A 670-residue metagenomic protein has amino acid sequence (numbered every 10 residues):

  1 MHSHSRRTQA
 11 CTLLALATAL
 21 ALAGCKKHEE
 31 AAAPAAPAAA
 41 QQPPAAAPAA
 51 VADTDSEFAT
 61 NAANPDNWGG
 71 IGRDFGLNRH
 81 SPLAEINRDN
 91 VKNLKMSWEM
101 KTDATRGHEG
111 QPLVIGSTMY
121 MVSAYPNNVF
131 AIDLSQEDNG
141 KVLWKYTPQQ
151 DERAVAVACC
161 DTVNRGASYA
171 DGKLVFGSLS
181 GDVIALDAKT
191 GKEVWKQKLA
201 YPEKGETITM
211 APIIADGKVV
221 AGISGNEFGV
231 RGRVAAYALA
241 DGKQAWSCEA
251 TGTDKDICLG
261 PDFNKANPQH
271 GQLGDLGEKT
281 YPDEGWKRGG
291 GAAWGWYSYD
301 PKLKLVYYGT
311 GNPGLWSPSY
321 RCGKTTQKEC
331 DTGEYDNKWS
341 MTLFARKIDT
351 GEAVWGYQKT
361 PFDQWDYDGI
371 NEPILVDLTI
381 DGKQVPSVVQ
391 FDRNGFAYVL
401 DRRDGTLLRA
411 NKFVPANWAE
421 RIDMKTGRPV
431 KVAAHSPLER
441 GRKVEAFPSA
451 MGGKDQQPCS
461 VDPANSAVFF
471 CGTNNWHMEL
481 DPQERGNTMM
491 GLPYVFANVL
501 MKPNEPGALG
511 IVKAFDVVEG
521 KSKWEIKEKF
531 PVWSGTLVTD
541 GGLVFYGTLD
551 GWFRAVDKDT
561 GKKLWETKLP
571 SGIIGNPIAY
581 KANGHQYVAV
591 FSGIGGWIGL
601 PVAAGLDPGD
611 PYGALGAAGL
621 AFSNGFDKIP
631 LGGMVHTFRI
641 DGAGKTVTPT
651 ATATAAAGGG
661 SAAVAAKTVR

Functional and structural regions predicted by a protein language model:
C25-H28: Bacterial signal peptide processing site
Q42-M96, L259-Q272, K431-H435, M501-K502 (+1 more regions): Blade/loop signatures of beta-propeller domains
W68-G72, G107-N128, A156-V183, T207-R231 (+6 more regions): Repeat-blade elements of multi-bladed beta-propeller folds
L77, S81-A200, V538-T539: N-terminal cofactor/phosphate-binding cores enriched in small/glycine residues, especially glycine-rich loops such as
M100-Q111, K145-S168, K196-A211, C248-W296 (+9 more regions): Extracytoplasmic beta-rich repeat domains
L186, G191, G232-K243, K328-G351 (+4 more regions): Beta-propeller blade signature
A221-R233, Y281-P282, Y308-N337, N474-E505 (+1 more regions): Short, conserved, GDST-rich strand-edge loop motifs in beta-rich repeat architectures
I578-G660: Blade-level signature of beta-propeller repeat domains, shared across WD40, Kelch, NHL, RCC1 and BNR/Asp-box propellers
